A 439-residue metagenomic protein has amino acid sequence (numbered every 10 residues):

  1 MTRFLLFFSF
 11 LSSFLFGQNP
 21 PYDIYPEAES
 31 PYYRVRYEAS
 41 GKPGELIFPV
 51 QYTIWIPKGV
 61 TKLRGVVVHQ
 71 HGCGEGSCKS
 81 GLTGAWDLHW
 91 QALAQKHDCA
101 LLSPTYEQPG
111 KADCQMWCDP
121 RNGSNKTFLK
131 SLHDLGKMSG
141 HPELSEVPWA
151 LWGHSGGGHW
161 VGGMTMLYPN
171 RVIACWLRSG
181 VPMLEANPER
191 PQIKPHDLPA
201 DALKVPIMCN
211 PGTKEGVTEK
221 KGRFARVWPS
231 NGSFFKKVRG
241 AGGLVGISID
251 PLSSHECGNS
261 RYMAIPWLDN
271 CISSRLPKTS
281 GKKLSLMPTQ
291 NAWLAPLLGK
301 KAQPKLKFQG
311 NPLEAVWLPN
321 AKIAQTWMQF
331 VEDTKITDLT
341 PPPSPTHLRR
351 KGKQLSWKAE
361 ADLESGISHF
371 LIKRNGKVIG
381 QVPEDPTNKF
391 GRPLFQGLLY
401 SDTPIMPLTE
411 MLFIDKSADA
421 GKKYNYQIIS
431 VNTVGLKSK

Functional and structural regions predicted by a protein language model:
G17-V66, W149-M164, Y168-N170, I336-S344: A domain-start/cap signature at the N-terminus of enzymes
K79, Q95, L101-K126: Cap/lid segment of the alpha/beta-hydrolase catalytic domain
M116-E143: Alpha/beta-hydrolase active-site loop
I173-R261: The feature captures the conserved acid-bearing segment of alpha/beta-hydrolase catalytic domains
A241-G243, D250-T346: Alpha/beta-hydrolase-fold serine-hydrolase catalytic core, especially in secreted/extracellular enzymes
M328-G366, A420, V434-K439: Pro/Thr/Ser/Gly-rich low-complexity, intrinsically disordered linker/stalk tracts
H369-G421: Recognizes extended acidic, P/S/T-rich segments that occur within or adjacent to Ig-like beta-sandwich modules
D415-L436: Beta-strand-rich modules
